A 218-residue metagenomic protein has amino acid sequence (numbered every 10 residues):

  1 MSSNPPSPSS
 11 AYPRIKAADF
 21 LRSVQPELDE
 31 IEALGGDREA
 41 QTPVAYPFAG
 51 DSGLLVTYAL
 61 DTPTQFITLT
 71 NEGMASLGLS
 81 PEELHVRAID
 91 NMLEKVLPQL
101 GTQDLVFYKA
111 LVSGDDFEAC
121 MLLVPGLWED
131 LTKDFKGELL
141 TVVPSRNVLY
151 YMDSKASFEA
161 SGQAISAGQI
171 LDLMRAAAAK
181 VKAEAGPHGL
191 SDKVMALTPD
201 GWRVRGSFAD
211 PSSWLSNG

Functional and structural regions predicted by a protein language model:
M1-C120: Charged, alpha-helical interface segments at or near domain boundaries
P26, D90, E129-K133, A176-A179 (+1 more regions): Short, intrinsically disordered, mixed-charge
L100-T102, L140-P144: Short beta-strand
E118-T132: Short amphipathic alpha-helix segments
T132-F135, V142-S145, H188: A structural signal for short secondary-structure junctions
L139-L140, F158: Charge-rich, low-complexity terminal tails
N147-D153: Short cationic amphipathic helices and targeting signals
D153-G218: C-terminal structured domains
